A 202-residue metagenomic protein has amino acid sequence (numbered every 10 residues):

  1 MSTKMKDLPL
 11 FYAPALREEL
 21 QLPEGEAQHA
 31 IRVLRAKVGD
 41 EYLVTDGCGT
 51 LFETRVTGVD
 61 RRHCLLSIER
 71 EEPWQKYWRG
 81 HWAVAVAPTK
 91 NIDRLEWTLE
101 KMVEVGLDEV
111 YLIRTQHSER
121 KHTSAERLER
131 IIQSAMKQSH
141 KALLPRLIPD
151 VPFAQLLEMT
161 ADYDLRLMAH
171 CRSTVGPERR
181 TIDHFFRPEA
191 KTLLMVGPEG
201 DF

Functional and structural regions predicted by a protein language model:
M1-P73: N-terminal positively charged helical leader segments and presequences
D7, E18, V38-D40, T50-F52 (+6 more regions): A generic structural signal for short beta-strands and their flanking turns/coil linkers
P14, E24-G25, G47, A87-P88 (+3 more regions): Fold-independent oxyanion-binding glycine-rich loops and adjacent beta-strand/coil segments at enzyme active sites
T50, S118, T174: Surface-exposed, flexible loop/turn segments at secondary-structure boundaries
T54, H122, E178-R179: Short glycine-/acidic-enriched loop or helix-start segments at secondary-structure transitions that form or flank
D60-W74, R172-F185: Short, composition-biased local secondary-structure segments
P73-C171: RNA substrate-binding interface of SAM-dependent RNA methyltransferases
R166-F202: Active-site/ligand-binding-proximal alpha/beta "capping" segment
